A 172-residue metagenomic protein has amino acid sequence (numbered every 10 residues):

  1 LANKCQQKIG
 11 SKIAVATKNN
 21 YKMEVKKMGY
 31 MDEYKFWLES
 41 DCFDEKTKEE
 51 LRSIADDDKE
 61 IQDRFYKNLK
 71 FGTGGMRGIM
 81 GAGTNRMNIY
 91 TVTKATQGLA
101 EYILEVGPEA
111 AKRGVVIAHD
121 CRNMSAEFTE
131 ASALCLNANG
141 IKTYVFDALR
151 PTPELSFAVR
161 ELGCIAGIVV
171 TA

Functional and structural regions predicted by a protein language model:
A14-A16: Short, low-complexity intrinsically disordered segments enriched in A/P/G/S/L with frequent Arg, especially at protein
D32-S132: An N-terminal, well-structured beta->alpha segment
F36-S40, A110-A172: Ferredoxin-reductase
